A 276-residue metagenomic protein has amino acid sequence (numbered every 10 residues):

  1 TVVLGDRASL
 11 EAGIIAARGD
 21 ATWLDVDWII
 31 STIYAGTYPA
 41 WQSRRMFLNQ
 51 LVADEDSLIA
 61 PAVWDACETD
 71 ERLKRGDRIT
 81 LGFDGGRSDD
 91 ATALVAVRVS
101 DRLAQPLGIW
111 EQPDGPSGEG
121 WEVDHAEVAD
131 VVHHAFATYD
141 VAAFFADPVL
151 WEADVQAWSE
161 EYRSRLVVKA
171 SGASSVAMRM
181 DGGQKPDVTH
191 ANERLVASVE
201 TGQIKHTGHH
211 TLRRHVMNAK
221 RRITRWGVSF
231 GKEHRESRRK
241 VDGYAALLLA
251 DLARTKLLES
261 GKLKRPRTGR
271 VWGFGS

Functional and structural regions predicted by a protein language model:
T1-L81, A126-E127: Non-catalytic, compositionally simple segments
V2, N49-D54, G85-D89, R98 (+3 more regions): Short, flexible loop/turn elements at secondary-structure junctions
N49, G243-K256: Short, hydrophobic/amphipathic alpha-helical patches that form generic packing surfaces within helical domains
L73-S100: Gly/Thr-rich phosphate-binding beta-strand-loop-beta motif of the actin/hexokinase/Hsp70
R102-W226, G273-S276: Mg2+-dependent endonuclease catalytic cores in nucleic-acid-processing enzymes, primarily RNase H-like
R225-R238: Short, solvent-exposed helix-loop connector elements
D251-S276: Acidic two-metal-ion nuclease catalytic site recognized across multiple nuclease folds, prominently DnaQ/RNase D-T
